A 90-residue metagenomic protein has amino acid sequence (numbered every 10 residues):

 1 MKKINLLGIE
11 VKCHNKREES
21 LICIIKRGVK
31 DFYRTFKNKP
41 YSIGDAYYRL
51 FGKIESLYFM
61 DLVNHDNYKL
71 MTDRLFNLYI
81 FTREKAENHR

Functional and structural regions predicted by a protein language model:
K2-R90: Acidic, Ser/Pro/Thr-rich low-complexity regulatory regions and the short amphipathic helical interaction modules they
